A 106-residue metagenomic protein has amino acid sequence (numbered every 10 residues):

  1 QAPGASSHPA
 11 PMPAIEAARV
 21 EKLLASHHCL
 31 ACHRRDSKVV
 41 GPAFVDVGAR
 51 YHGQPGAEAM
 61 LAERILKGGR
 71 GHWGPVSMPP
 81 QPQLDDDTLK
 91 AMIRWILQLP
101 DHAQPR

Functional and structural regions predicted by a protein language model:
Q1-L24, Q54: Electrostatic cytochrome c docking/interface patches
P9, P13, H33, R50 (+2 more regions): Alpha-helix initiation/capping motif
E21-A25, A31-K67: Gly/Gly-Pro-rich "capping" loops immediately C-terminal to redox-active cysteine motifs in periplasmic/lumenal
S26, K67, R94-Q98: Residues within well-ordered alpha-helical secondary structure of globular protein domains
A31, V40-G48, K67-I93, P105: Axial heme c-ligation environment in periplasmic c-type cytochrome domains
G53, R70, D101-H102: A generic secondary-structure boundary signal that marks alpha-helix termini
Q98-R106: Generic C-terminal helix-cap and adjacent flexible tail
